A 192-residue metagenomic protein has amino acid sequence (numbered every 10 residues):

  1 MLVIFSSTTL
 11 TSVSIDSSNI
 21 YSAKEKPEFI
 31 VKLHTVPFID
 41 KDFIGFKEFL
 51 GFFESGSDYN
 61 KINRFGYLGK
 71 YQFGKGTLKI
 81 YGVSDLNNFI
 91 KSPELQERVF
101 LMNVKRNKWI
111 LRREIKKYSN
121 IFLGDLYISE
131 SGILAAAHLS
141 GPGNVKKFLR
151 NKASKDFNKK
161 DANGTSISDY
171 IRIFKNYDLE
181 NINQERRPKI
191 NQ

Functional and structural regions predicted by a protein language model:
M1-G45, F53-D58, I62, K75-E94 (+1 more regions): Non-catalytic cell-wall polysaccharide-engagement segments
L50: Polyanion-binding surface elements
R64-Y67: Short Gly/aromatic-enriched secondary-structure transition segments
Y71-Q72: Short glycine- and hydrophobic/aromatic-rich loop-to-beta-strand nucleating segment in the catalytic cores
